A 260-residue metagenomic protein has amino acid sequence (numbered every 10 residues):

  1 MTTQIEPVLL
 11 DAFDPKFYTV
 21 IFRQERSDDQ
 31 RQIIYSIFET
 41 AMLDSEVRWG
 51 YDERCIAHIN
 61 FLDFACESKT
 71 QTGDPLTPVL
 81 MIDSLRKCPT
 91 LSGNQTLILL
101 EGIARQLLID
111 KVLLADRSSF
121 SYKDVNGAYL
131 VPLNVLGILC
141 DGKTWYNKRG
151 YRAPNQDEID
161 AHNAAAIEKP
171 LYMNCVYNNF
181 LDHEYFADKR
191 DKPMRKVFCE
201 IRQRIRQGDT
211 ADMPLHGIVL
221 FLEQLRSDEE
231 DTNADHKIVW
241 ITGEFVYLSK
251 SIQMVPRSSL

Functional and structural regions predicted by a protein language model:
M1-N94, I98-L260: Non-catalytic substrate-recognition and accessory regions of acyl/acetyltransferase enzymes
